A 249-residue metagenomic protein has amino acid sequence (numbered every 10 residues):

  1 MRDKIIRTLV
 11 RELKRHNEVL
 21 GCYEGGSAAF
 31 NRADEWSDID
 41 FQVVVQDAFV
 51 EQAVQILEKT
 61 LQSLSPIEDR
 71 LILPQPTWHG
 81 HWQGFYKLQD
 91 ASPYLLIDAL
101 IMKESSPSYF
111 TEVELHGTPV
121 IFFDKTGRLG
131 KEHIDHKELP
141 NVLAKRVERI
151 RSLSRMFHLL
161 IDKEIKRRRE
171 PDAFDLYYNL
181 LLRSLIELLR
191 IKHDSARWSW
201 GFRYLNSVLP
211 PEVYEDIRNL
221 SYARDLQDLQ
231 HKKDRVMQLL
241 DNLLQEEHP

Functional and structural regions predicted by a protein language model:
M1-C22: Helical scaffold of the NTase/Pol beta-like nucleotidyltransferase catalytic core
K4, L61-D172: Conserved NTP/Mg2+-binding pocket subregion across the NTase superfamily
R11-R15, N31-E35, L88: Short secondary-structure boundary/capping segments within folded domains
E18, S37, L95: Residue-level signal for beta-strand positions within conserved beta-sheet cores that form or flank
G26-T60, A99: Catalytic metal-binding acidic patch
D34-S37, T111-V113, W200: Short aromatic-enriched loop/helix-cap "lid" or pocket-rim segments at secondary-structure transitions that line
K137-P249: Conserved nucleotidyltransferase catalytic core and NTase-mimicking acidic/glycine-rich helix/loop elements in nucleic
